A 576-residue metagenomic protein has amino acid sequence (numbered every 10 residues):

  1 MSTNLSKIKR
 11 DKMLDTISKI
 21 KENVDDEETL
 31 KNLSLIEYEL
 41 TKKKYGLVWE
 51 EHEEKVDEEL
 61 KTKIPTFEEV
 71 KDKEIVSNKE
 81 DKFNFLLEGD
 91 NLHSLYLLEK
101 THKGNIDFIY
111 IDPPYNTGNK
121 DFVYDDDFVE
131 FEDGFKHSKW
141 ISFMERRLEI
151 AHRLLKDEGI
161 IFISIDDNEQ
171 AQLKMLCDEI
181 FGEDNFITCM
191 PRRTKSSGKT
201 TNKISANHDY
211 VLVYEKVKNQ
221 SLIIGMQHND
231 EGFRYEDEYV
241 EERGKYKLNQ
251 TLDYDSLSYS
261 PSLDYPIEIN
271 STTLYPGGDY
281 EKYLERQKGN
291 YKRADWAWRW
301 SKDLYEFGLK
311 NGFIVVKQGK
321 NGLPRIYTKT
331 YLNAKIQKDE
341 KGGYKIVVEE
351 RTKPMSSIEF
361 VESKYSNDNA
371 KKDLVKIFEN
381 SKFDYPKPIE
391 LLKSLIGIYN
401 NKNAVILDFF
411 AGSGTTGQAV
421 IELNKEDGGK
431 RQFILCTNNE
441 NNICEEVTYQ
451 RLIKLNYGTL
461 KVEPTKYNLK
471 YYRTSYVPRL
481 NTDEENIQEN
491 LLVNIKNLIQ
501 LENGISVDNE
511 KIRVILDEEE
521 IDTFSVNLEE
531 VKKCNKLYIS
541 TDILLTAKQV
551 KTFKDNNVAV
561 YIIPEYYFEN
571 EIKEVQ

Functional and structural regions predicted by a protein language model:
M1-Y110, N116-W140, R146, G319 (+2 more regions): DnaQ-like (DEDDh/DEDDy) 3′-5′ exonuclease domain used for proofreading and 3′-end trimming on nucleic acids
E22, L30-K31, V217-L374: Active-site-adjacent helix-turn-beta-strand microarchitecture at beta-sheet edges that either contains or buttresses
I75-K100, D368-N403, E422: Glycine-rich adenosyl-nucleotide cofactor-binding module
I75-S77, G89-L92, Y96-I160, N168 (+6 more regions): SAM-dependent methyltransferase catalytic-core segment centered on the flexible catalytic loop and adjoining short
D133-H137, I141, N168-Q170, Y385 (+1 more regions): Conserved S-adenosyl-L-methionine
H137-M190, Y449-N456: Conserved Class I SAM-dependent methyltransferase catalytic core
I204, Y210-Q220: Core SAM-dependent methyltransferase catalytic element
E422, E426-Q576: PRPP-dependent phosphoribosyltransferase catalytic core
